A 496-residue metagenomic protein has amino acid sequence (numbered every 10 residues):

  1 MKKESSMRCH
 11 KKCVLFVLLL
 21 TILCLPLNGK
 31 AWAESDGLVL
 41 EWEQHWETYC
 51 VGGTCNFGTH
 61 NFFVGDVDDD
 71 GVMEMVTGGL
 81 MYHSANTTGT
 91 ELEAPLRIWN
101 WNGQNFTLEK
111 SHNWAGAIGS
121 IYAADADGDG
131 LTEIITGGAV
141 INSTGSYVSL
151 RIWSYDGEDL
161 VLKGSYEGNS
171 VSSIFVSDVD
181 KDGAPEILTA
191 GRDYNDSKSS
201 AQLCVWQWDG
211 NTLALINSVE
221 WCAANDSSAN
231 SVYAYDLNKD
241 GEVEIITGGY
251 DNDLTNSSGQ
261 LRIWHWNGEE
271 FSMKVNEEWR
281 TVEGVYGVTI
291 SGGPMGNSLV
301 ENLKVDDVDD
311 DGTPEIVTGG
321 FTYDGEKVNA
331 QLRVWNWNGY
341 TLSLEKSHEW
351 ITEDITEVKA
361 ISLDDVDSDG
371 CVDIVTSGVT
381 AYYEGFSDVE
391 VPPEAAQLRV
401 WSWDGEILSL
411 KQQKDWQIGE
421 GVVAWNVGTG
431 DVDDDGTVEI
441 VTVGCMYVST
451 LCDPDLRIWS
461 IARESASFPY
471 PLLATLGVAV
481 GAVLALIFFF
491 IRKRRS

Functional and structural regions predicted by a protein language model:
N28-Y82, T88, I98-W101, I458-R463: An edge-strand/N-cap motif at the start of beta-rich repeat modules
W32-N56, N100-G116, I152-N169, Q207-D226 (+3 more regions): Blade-edge motifs of beta-propeller repeat domains
H60-D69, G119-A126, S172-V179, N230-L237 (+3 more regions): Beta-propeller blade termini
D69-G79, G128-G137, K181-A190, K239-G248 (+3 more regions): Acidic/hydrophobic-patterned starts of short beta strands in beta-sheet-rich repeat architectures
L80-T87, G138-T144, R192-S197, Y250-T255 (+3 more regions): Short glycine/acidic-enriched loop and turn motifs that connect beta-strands
V423-S465: Blade-level signature of beta-propeller repeat domains, shared across WD40, Kelch, NHL, RCC1 and BNR/Asp-box propellers
R463-G477: Juxtamembrane/start-of-transmembrane alpha-helix segments at the extracytoplasmic/lumenal side of membrane anchors
L484-S496: C-terminal membrane-anchoring or membrane-association module
